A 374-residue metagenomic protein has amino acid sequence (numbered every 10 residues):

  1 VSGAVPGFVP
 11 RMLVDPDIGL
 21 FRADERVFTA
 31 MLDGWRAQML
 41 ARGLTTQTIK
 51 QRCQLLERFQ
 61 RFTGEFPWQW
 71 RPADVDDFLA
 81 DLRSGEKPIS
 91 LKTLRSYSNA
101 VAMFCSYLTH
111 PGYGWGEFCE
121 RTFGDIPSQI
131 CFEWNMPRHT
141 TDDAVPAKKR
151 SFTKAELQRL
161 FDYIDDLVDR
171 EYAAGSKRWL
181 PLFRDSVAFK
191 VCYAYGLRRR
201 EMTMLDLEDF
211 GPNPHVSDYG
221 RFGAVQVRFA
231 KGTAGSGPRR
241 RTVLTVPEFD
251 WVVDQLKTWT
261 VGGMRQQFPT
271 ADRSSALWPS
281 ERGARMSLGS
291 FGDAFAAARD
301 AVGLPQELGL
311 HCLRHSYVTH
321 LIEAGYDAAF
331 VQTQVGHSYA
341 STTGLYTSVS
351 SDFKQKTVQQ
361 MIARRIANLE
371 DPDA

Functional and structural regions predicted by a protein language model:
V1-F62, F66-A374: Conserved catalytic core of the tyrosine transesterase superfamily
